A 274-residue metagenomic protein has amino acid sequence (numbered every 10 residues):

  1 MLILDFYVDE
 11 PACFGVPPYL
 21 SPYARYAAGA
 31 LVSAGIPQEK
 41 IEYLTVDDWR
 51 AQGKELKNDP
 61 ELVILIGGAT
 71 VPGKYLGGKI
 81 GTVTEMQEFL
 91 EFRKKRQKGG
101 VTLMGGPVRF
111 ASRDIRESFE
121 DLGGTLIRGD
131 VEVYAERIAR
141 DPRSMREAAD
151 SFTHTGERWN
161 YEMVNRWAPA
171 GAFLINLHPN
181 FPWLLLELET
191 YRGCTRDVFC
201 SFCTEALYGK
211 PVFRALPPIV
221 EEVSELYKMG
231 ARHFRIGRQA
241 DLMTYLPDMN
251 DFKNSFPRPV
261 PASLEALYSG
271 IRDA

Functional and structural regions predicted by a protein language model:
M1-G15, G237: Nucleotide-activated donor-dependent transferases that construct or modify glycoconjugates
F6, L20, A28: Conserved phosphate-interacting/catalytic interface
E10-A24, F256, V260: Glycine- and acidic-residue-enriched helix-capping/strand-helix junction motifs
R25-E39: Short helix-loop-beta junction
A27, T82-R93, S118, I219-E222 (+1 more regions): A general structural detector for well-ordered alpha-helical segments in enzyme core domains, enriched
K40-Y161: Glycine-rich beta-alpha loop elements in corrinoid/cobalamin-binding modules across cobalamin-dependent enzymes
P142-T190: N-terminal [4Fe-4S]-dependent radical SAM core
P169-A274: Radical SAM [4Fe-4S] cluster-binding motif and immediate context
